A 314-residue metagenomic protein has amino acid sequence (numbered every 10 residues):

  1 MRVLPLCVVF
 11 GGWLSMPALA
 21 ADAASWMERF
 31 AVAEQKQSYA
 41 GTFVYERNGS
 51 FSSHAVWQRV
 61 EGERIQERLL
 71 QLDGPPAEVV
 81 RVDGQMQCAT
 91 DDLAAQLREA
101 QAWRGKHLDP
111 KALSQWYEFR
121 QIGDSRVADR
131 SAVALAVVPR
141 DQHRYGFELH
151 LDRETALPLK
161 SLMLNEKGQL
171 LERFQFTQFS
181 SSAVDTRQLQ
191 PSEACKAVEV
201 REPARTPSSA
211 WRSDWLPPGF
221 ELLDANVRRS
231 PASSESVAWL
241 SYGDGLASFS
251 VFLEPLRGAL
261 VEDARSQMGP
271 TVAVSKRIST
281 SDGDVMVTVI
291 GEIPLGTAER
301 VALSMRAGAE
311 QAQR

Functional and structural regions predicted by a protein language model:
R2-I65, G74, A112-S114, D124 (+1 more regions): N-terminal leader/targeting segments and the immediate start of mature chains
E34-K36, Q58-Q66, V80-Q85, R130 (+4 more regions): Short, solvent-exposed coil/turn segments at beta-strand boundaries
K36-T42, E63-R68, D129-A136, L157-K160 (+1 more regions): Short, hydrophobic/aromatic-rich segments at coil-to-beta transitions
N48-L108, K160-A183, K276: An acidic-aromatic
A55-R59, G123, F147-L151, F174-T177 (+1 more regions): Hydrophobic/aromatic beta-strand elements that line small-molecule binding cavities or substrate pockets in beta-rich
R98-F147: Intrinsically disordered, low-complexity linker/loop segments enriched in Gly/Pro and charged/polar residues
A128-A194, R265-M268: Gly/Pro-enriched, hydrophobic low-complexity segments that function as extracytoplasmic propeptides/linkers
K196-D282, E292-G296, R300: Short, solvent-exposed recognition patches
